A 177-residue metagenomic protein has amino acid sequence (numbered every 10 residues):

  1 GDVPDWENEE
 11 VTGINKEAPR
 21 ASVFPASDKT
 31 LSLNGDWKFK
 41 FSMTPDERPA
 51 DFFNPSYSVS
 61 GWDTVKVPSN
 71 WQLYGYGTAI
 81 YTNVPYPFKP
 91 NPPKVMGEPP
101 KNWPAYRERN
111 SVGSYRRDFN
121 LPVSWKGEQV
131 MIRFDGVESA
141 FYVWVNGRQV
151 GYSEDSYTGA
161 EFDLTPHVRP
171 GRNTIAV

Functional and structural regions predicted by a protein language model:
D5-V11, P19, F24, K38-S42 (+4 more regions): Accessory beta-strand-rich segments of carbohydrate-active enzymes
R20, G97-N102: Short glycine/threonine/proline-enriched tight-turn/helix- or strand-capping micro-motif at secondary-structure
P25-F41, T64: Mature N-terminal segment immediately following signal peptide/propeptide cleavage in secreted/periplasmic
L33-N34, V59, Y115-R116: Hydrophobic residues on conserved beta-strands that form the core of alpha/beta folds
R48-G61, V65, Y76-G77: Short Gly/aromatic-enriched secondary-structure transition segments
T82, P93-G97: Aromatic- and acidic-residue-enriched carbohydrate-binding clefts of CAZyme catalytic domains
